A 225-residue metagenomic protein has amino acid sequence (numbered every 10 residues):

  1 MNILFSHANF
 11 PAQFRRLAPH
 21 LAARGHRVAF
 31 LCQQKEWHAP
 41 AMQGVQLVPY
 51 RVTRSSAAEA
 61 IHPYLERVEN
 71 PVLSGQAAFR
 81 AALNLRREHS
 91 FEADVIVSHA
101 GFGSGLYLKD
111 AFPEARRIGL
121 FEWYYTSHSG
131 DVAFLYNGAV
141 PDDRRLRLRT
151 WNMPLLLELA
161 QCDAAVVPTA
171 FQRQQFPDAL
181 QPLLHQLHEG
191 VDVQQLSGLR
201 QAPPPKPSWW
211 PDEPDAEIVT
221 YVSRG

Functional and structural regions predicted by a protein language model:
M1-V48, V166-P168: N-terminal subdomain of nucleotide-sugar transferases
H38-E66: Conserved nucleotide-sugar phosphate-binding/catalytic loop shared by glycosyltransferases and other
S55-L65, E114-M153, V191-P203, D215: Acceptor-binding helix/loop patch of EC 2.4 sugar-transfer enzymes, predominantly nucleotide-sugar-dependent
L83-F102, L108, R116-I118: Short N-terminal targeting/anchoring amphipathic segment
H89, L157-E158, D212: Structural alpha-helical scaffold elements that stabilize or flank donor/cofactor-binding regions in carbohydrate
V97, A160-T169, T220-S223: A short beta-strand/loop micro-motif in the catalytic core of glycosyltransferases that engages the nucleotide-sugar
F171, G190: Carbohydrate-associated surface elements
S208-G225: Conserved donor-binding/catalytic core segment of Leloir-type glycosyltransferases
